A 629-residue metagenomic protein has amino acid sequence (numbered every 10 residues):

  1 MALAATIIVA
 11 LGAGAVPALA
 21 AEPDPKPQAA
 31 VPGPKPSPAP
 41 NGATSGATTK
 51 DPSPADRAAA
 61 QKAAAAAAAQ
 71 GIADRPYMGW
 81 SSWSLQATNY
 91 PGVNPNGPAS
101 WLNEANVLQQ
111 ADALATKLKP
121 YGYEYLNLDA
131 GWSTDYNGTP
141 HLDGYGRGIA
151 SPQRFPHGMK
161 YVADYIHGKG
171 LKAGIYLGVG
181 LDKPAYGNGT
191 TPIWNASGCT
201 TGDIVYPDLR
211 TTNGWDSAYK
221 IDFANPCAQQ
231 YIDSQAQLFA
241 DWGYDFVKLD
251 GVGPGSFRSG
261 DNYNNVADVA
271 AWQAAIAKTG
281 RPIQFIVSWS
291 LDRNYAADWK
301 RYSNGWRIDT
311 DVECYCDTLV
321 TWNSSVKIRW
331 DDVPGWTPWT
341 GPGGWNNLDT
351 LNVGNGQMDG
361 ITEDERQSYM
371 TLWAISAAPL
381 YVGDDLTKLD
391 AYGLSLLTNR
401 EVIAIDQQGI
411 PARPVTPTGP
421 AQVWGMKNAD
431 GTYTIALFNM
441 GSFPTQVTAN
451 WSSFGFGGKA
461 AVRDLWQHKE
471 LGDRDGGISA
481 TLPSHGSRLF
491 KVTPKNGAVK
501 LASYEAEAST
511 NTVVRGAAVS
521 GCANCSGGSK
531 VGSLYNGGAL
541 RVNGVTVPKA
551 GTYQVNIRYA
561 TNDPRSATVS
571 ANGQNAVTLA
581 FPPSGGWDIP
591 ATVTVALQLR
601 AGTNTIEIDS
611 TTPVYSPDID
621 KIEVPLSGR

Functional and structural regions predicted by a protein language model:
M1-E22: Secretory targeting and sorting signals
P23-E104, V287: N-terminal module-boundary/linker segments of secreted carbohydrate-active enzymes
L85-N94, L102, Q110, L114-S259: Aromatic-lined carbohydrate-binding/catalytic grooves of carbohydrate-active enzymes
K172-Y186, Q273, A277-N294: Aromatic-lined carbohydrate-recognition surfaces of secreted/lumenal glycan-active proteins
D203-R210, D222-A224, Q230, S234 (+1 more regions): Glycan-recognition surfaces
Q367, W373-S376, Y381-G383, P417-F456 (+6 more regions): Carbohydrate-binding surface patches
A377-S442, A517-C522, S526-S533, G602: Glycan-recognition and catalytic regions of carbohydrate-active enzymes
T445, F454-V462, E470, S479-R629: Extracytoplasmic
